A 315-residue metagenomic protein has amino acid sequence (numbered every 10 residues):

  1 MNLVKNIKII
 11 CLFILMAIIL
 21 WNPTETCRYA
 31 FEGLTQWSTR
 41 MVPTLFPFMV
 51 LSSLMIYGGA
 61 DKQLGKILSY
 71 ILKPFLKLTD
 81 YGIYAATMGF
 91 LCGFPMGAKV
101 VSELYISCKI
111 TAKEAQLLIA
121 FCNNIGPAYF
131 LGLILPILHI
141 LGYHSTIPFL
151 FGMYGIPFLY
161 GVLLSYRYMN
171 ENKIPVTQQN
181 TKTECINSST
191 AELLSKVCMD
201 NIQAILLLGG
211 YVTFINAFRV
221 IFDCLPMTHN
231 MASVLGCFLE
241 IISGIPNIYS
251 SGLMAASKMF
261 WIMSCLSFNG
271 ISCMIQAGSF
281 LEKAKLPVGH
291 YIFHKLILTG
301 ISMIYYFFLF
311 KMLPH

Functional and structural regions predicted by a protein language model:
I7-R28, M49-G59, L164-R167, I215-M227 (+1 more regions): Structural signal for alpha-helical transmembrane segments and their membrane-water exit/capping regions in multi-pass
T24-T35, I140-L141, P314-H315: Membrane-interface helix termini and inter-helical loops of multi-pass transporters
R40-S52, Y129, G161, A204-N216 (+2 more regions): Hydrophobic alpha-helical transmembrane segments in multi-pass membrane proteins
F75-L138, L235-A284: Alpha-helical membrane segments and immediately flanking helix-loop junctions that form or couple to the substrate/ion
L104, K109-R167, F280-Y305: Membrane-core helix-loop-helix motifs of multi-pass transport proteins
M169-M199: Intrinsically disordered, low-complexity non-transmembrane regions of multi-pass membrane transporters
L194-L266: Transmembrane helical segments that form the transport core of multi-pass membrane transport proteins
Y306-H315: Juxtamembrane boundary at the C-terminal end of a transmembrane helix
